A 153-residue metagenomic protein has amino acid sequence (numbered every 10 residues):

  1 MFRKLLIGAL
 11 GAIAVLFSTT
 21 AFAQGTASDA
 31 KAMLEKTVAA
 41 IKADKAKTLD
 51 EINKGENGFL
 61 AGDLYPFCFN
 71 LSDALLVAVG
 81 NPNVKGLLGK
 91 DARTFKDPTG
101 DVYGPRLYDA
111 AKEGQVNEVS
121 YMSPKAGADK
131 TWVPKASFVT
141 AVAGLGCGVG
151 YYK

Functional and structural regions predicted by a protein language model:
F2-K153: N-terminal membrane-sensor/transducer module of prokaryotic signaling receptors
